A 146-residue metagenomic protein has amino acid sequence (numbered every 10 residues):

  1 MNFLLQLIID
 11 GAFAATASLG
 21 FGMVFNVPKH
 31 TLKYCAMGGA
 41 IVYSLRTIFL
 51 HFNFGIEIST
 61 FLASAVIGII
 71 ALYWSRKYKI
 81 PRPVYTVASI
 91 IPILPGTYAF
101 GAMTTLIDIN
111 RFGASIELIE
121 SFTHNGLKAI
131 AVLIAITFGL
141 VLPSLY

Functional and structural regions predicted by a protein language model:
M1-I69, I80-R82, T105-Y146: Alpha-helical transmembrane segments and their membrane-interface boundaries that form or gate the permeation pathway
C35, Y85, P92: Short glycine- and Lys/Arg-enriched binding-loop motifs that mark or flank ligand-binding interfaces
S75-K77: Juxtamembrane helix-break-helix junctions at the cytosolic face of small multi-pass alpha-helical membrane proteins
A88-R111: Juxtamembrane non-transmembrane "cap" segments at the membrane-aqueous interface of multi-pass membrane proteins
